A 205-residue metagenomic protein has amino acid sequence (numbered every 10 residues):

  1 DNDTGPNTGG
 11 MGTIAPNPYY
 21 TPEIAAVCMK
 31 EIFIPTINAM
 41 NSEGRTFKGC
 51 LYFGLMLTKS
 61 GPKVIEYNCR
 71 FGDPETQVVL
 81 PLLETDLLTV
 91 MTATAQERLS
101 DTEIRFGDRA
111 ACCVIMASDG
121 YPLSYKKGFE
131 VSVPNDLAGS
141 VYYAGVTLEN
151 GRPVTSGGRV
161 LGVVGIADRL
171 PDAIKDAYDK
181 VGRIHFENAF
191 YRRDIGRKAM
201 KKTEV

Functional and structural regions predicted by a protein language model:
D1-I32, C69-L82: ATP-dependent carboxylate/phosphate-activation module, predominantly the ATP-grasp catalytic core and closely related
D1-N2, D101-E103, V146-P153: Short beta-strand/turn micro-motifs at beta-sheet edges
P6, F53-L57, P62-F71, G145: Short beta-strand elements
I14, K48-M56: Short loop-to-beta-strand entry elements in the cores of soluble alpha/beta enzymes
V27-P35, D172-D179: A non-catalytic, amphipathic alpha-helix used as a structural packing/dimerization or gating element in enzyme scaffolds
M29-L51, N68-A138, E149: Active-site "cap" helix and flanking loop/linker of ATP-utilizing ligase/carboxylase catalytic domains
T147-V205: Generic C-terminus detector
